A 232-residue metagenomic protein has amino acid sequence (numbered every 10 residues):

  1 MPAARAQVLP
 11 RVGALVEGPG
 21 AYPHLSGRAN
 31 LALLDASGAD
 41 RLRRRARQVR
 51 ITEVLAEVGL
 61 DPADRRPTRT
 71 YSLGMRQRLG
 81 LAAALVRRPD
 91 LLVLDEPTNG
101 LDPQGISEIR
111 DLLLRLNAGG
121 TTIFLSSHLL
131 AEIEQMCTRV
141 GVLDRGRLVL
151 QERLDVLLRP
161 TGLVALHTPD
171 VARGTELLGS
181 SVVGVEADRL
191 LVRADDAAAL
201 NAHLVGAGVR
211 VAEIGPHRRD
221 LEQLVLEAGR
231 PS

Functional and structural regions predicted by a protein language model:
M1-L125, L130-D144: ABC transporter nucleotide-binding domains
P2, Q48, R65, R76 (+4 more regions): Structural motif corresponding to alpha-helix initiation and N-cap regions
A4, L34, Q151, L157 (+1 more regions): Residues that scaffold the ATP/ADP-binding catalytic core of kinase and kinase-like folds
G27, L154, R218-L221: Structural motif detector for alpha-helix initiation sites
R41, A84-L85, C137, L143-V149 (+2 more regions): Short, structured secondary-structure boundary patches
T68-Y71, L79, L148, E152 (+3 more regions): Residue-level detection of beta-strand scaffold positions
E108-A194: ABC transporter nucleotide-binding domain
G162-S232: Short, charged/small-residue-rich alpha-helical element at the C-terminal edge of ABC transporter nucleotide-binding
